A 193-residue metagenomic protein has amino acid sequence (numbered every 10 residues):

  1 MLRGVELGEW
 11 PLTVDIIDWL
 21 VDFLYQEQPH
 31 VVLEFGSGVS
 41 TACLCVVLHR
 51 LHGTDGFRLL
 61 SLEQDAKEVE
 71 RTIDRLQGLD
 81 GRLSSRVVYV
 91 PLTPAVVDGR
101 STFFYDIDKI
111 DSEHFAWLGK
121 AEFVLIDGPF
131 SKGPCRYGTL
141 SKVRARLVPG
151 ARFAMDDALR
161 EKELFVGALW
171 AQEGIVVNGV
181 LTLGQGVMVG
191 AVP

Functional and structural regions predicted by a protein language model:
M1-V88: Internal alpha/beta domain cores that form substrate/cofactor-binding pockets in large enzymes and binding proteins
T13-V14, D106, G133-R136: A conditional alpha-helix N-cap/helix-loop micro-motif detector
P29, K120-E122: Local beta-strand N-terminus motif with an aromatic residue
V32, S61, L125, A154-M155: Generic enzyme active-site microenvironment
L59-S61, S84-A95, N178-M188: A generic structural motif
L62-K67, T93, D157-R160: Short beta-alpha junction loops
I73-G119: S-adenosyl-L-methionine
E122-F123, P129-P193: C-terminal substrate-binding/active-site "lid" region of AdoMet-derived donor-dependent transferases
